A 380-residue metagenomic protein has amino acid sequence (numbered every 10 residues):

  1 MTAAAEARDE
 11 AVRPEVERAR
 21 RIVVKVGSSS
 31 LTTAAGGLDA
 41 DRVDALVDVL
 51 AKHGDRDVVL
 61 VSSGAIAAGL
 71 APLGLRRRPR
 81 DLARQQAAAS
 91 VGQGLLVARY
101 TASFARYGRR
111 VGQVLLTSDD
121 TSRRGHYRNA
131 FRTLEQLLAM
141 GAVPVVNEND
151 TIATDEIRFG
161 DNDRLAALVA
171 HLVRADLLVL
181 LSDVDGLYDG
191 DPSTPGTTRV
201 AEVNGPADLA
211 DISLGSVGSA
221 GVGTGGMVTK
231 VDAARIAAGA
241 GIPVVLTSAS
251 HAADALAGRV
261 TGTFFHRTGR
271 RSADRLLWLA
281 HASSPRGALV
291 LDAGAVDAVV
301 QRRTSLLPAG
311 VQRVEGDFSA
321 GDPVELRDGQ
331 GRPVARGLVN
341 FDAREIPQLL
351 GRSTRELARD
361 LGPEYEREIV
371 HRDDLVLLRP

Functional and structural regions predicted by a protein language model:
T2-R110, V114-P380: C-terminal catalytic "cap/lid" subdomain
